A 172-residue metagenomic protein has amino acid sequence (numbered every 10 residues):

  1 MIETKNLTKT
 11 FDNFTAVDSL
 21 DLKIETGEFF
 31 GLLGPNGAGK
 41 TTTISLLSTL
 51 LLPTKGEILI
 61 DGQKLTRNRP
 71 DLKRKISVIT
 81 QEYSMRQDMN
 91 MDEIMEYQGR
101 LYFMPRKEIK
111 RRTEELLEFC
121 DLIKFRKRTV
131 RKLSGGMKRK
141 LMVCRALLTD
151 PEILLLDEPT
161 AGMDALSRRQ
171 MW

Functional and structural regions predicted by a protein language model:
G56-R67, D71-L72: Conserved ABC transporter NBD signature motif
E96, R100, K107-F125: Conserved ABC ATPase "signature" region
T129-L133: Conserved ABC ATPase signature
V143: Hydrophobic anchor residue at the start of the ABC signature
D150: Conserved catalytic motifs of ABC-family nucleotide-binding domains
L154-D157: Catalytic Walker B motif of ABC-type/P-loop ATPase nucleotide-binding domains
